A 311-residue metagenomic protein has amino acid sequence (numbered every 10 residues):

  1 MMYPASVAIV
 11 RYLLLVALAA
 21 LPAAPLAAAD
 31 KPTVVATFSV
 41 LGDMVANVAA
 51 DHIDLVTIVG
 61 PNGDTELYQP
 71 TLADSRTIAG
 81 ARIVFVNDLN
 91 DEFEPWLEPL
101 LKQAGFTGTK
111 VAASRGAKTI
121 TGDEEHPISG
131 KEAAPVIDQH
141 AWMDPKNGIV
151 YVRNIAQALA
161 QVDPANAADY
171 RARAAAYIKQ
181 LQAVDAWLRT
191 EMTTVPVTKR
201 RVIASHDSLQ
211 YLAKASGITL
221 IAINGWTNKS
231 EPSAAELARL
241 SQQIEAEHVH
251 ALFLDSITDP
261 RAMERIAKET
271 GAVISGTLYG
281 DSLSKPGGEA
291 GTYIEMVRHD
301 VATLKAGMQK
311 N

Functional and structural regions predicted by a protein language model:
M2-L14: Bacterial N-terminal signal peptides that target proteins for export
A5, V16-A19, D144, R200: A general, composition-driven signal for non-globular sequence regions
R11-A23: Bacterial N-terminal signal peptides
A28-N311: Extracytoplasmic metal-acquisition and chelation regions
